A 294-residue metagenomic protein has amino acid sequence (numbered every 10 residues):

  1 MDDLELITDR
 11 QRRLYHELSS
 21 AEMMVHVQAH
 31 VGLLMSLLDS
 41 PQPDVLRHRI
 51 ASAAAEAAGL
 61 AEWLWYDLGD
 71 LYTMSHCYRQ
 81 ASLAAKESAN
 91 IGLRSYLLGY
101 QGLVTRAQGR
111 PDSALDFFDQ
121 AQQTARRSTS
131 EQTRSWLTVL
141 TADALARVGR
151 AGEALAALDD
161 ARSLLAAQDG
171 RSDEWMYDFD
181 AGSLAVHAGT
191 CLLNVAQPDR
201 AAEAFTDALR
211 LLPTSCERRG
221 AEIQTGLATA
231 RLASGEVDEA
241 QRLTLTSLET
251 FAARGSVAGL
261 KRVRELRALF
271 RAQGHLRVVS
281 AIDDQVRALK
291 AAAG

Functional and structural regions predicted by a protein language model:
M1, E5-G294: Conserved binding/catalytic microenvironments
